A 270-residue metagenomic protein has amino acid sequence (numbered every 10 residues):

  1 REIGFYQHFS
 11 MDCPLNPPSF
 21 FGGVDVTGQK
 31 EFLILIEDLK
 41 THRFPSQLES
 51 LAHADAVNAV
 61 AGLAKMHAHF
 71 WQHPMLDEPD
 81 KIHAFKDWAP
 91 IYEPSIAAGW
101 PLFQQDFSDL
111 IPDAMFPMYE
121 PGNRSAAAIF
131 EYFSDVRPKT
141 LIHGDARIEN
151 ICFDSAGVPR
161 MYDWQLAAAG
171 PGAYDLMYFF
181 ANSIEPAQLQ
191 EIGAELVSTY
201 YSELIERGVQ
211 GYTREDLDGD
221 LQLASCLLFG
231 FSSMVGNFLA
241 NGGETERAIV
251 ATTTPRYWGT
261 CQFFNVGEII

Functional and structural regions predicted by a protein language model:
R1-P17, A54: A conserved alpha-helical element in kinase catalytic cores
G4, L166, G172-V209, S225-E246: Active-site activation/catalytic loop segments of kinase-like enzymes and analogous catalytic loops in related
S19-K30: Short beta-strand micro-motifs within the conserved protein kinase catalytic domain, predominantly in the N-lobe
E31-T41: Conserved short submotifs of the Hanks-type protein kinase catalytic core that shape the nucleotide-binding pocket
H42-H143, S155, I249-R256, T260-I269: ATP-dependent phospho-/nucleotidyl transfer catalytic cores
V57, S202-I270: Helix-rich C-terminal or lid/interface subdomains of diverse kinases
E149-I151: Catalytic-loop signature of eukaryotic-like protein kinases
M161-D163: Pre-DFG segment of protein kinase catalytic domains
